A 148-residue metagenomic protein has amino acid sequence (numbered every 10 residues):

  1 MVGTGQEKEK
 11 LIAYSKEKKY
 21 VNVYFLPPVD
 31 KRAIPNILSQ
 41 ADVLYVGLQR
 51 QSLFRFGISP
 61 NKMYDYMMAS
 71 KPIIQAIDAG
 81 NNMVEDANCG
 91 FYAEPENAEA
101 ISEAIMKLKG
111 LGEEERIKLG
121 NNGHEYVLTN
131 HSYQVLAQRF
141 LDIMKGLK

Functional and structural regions predicted by a protein language model:
M1-L11: Glycosyltransferase donor-sugar binding loop
E9-N36, Q40: Nucleotide-activated donor-binding/catalytic signature segment of Leloir-type glycosyltransferases, i.e., the conserved
V29-D30, S59, N97, S132: Short loop/turn segments at beta->alpha junctions
R32-P35, I58-A69, N81-N82: Short alpha-helical segment that forms part of, or immediately flanks, the ligand-binding pocket in carbohydrate-active
L38-F56: Acidic donor-binding loop of glycosyltransferase active sites
V43-V46, D65-A76: Short hydrophobic beta-strand element within catalytic cores of glycosyltransferases and related nucleotide-activated
A79-K107, E114: Change "using UDP/GDP/dTDP sugars" to "using nucleotide sugars
A100, K107, E114-T129, R139-D142: A short, well-ordered alpha-helix in the C-terminal region of glycosyltransferases
